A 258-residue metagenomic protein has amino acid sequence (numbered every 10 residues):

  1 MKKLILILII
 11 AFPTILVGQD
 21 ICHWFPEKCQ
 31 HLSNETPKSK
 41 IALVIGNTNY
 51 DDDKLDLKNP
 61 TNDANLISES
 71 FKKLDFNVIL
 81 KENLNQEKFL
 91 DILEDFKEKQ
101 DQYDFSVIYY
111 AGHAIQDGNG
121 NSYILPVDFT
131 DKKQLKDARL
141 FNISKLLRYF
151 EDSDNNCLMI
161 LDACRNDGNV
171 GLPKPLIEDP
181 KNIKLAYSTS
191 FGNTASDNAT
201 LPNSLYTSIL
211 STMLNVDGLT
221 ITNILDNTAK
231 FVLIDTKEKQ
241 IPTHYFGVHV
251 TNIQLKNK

Functional and structural regions predicted by a protein language model:
M1-K2, S39: Generic cytosolic/nucleocytoplasmic N-terminal low-complexity/intrinsically disordered segments
K2-K3, Q240: A general lysine-centric signal
K3-P13: Sec-dependent N-terminal signal peptides
G18-K258: Cysteine endopeptidase catalytic domains of the caspase/legumain-like
